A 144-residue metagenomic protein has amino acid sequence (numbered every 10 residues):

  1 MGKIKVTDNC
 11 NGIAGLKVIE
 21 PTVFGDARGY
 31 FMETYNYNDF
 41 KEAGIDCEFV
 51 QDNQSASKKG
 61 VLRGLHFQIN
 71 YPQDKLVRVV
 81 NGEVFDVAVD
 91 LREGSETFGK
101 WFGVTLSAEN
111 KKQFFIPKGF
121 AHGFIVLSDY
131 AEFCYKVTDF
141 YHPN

Functional and structural regions predicted by a protein language model:
M1-E109, S128-Y130, V137-N144: Non-catalytic, conserved peripheral segments adjacent to functional cores
L106-S128: Conserved metal-binding segment of the jelly-roll/cupin
